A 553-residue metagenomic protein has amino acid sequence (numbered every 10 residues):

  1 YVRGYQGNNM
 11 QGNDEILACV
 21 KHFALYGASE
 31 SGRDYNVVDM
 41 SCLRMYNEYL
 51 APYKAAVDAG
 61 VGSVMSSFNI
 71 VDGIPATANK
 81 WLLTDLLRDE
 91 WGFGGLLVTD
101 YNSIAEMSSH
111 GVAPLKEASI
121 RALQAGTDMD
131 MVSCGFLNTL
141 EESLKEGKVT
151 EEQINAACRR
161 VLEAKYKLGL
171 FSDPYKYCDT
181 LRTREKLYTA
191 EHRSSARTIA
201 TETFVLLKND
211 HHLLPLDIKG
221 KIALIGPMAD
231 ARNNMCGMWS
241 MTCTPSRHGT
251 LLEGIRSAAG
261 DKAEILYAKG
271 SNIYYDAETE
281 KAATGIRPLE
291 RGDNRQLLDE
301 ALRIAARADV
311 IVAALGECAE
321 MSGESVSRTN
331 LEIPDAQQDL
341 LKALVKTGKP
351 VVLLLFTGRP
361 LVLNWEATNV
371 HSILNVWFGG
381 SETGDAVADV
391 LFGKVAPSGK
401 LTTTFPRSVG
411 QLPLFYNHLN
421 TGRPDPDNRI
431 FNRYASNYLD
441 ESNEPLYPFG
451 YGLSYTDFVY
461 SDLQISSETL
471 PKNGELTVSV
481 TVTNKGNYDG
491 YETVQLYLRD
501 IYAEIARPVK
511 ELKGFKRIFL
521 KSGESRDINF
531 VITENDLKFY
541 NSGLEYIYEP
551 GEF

Functional and structural regions predicted by a protein language model:
Y1-N541, I547-F553: Glycoside hydrolase catalytic-domain context in secreted enzymes
